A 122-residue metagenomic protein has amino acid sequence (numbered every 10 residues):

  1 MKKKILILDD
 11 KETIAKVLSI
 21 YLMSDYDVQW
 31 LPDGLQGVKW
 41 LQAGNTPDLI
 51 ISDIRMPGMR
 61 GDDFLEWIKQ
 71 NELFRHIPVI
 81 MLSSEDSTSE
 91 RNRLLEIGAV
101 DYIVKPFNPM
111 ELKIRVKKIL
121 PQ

Functional and structural regions predicted by a protein language model:
E12-Q29: Two-component/phosphorelay signaling modules centered on CheY-like receiver
A15, P57-G58, E66, R75 (+2 more regions): The feature encodes the CheY-like receiver
L31-G37, R91, P109: Conserved Asp/Asn-Gly motif in the active-site loop of CheY-like receiver
P32-L49: Acidic, metal-coordinating helix/loop segments flanking the phosphotransfer/catalytic sites of two-component signaling
D53, S83: Active-site residues of response regulator receiver
F107-V116: C-terminal output helix
